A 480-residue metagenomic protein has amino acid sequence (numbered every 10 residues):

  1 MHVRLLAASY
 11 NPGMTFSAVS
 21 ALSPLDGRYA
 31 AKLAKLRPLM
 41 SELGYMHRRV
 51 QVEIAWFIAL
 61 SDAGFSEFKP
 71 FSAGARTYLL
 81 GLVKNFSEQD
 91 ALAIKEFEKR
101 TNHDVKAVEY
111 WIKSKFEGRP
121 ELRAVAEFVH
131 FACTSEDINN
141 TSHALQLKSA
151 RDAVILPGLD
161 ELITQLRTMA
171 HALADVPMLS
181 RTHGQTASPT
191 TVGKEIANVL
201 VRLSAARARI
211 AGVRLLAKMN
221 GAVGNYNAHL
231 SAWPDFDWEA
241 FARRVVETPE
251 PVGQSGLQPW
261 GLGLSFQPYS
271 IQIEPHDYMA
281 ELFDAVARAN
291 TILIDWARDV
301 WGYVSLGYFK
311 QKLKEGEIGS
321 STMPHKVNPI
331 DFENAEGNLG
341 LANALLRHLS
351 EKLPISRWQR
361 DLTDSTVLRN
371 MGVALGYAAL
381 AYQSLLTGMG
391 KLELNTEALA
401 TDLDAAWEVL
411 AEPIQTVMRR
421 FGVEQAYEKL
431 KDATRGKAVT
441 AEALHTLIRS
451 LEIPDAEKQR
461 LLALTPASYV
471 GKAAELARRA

Functional and structural regions predicted by a protein language model:
A7-A8: Ala/Thr-enriched low-complexity intrinsically disordered regions
G13-H229, W233-R244, G319, F332-N334 (+5 more regions): A helix-coil-helix interface module used to build multimeric assemblies and to scaffold catalytic/cofactor sites
M14-H47, G74, E98-N102, G307-F309 (+1 more regions): Glycine-rich cofactor/substrate-binding loops
A55-L60, W111, K115, A150 (+18 more regions): Generic, well-ordered alpha-helical scaffold segments in large soluble proteins
V105, N140-L156, H171, M178-I355 (+1 more regions): Charged, flexible cofactor/metal-binding loops and thiol motifs
L122-A124, L262, L313-E315, V409 (+1 more regions): Short hydrophobic/aromatic segments of transmembrane alpha-helices and their interfaces
S135, L230-W233, A242, F266-S270 (+3 more regions): A structural signal for small-residue-enriched, beta-sheet-centric alpha/beta enzyme cores and oligomeric scaffold folds
